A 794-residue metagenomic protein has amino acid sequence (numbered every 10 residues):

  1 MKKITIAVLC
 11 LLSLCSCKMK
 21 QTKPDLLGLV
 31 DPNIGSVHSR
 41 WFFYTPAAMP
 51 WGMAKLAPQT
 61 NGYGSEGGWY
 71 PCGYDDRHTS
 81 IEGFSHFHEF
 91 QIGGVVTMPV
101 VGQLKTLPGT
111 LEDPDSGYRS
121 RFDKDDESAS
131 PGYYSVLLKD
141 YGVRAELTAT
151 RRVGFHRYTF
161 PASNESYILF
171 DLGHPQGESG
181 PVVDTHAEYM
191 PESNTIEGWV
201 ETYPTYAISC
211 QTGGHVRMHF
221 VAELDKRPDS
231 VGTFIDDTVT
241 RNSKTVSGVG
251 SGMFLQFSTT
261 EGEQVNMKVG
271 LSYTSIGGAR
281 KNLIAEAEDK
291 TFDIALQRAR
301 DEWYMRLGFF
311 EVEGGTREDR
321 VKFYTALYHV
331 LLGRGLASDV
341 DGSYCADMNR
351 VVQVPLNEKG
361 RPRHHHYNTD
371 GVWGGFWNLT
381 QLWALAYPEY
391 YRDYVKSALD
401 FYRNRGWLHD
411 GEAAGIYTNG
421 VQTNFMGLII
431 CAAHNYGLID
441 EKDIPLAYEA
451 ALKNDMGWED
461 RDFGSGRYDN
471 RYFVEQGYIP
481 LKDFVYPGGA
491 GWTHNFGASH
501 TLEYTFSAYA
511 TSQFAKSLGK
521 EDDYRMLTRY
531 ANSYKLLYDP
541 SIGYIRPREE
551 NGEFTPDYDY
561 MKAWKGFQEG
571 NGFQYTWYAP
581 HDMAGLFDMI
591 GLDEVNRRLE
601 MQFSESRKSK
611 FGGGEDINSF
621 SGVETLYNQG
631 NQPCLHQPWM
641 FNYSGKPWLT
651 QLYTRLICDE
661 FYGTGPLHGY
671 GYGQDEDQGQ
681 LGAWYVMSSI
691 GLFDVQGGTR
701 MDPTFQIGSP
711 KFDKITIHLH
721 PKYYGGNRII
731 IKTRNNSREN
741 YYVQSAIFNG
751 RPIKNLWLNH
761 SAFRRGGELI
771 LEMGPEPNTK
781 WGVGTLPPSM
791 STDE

Functional and structural regions predicted by a protein language model:
M1-T22: Bacterial Sec-dependent N-terminal signal peptides
Q21-L428, N435-L502, A510-L536, I542-I545 (+9 more regions): Accessory carbohydrate-recognition regions in carbohydrate-active enzymes
S507: ATP-dependent phospho-/nucleotidyl transfer catalytic cores
P703, L719, Y724-I730: Flexible, glycine/threonine-enriched loop-and-boundary segments that flank and lead into catalytic domains of large
I729-R738: Short aromatic-glycine motifs in intrinsically disordered, low-complexity regions
